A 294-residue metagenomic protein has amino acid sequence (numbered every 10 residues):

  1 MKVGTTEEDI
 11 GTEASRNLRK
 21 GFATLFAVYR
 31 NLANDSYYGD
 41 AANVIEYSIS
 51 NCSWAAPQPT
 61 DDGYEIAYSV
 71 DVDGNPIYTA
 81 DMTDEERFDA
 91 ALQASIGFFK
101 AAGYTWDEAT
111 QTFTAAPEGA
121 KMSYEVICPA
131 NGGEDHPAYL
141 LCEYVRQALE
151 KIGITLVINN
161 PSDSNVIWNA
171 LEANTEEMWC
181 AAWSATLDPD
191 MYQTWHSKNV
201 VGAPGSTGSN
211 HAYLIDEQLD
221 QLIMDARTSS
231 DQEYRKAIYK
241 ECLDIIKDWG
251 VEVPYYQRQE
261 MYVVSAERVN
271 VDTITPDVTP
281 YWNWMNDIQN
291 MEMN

Functional and structural regions predicted by a protein language model:
M1-T12, C52-A90, E108-K121, N169-N174 (+2 more regions): Short, solvent-exposed loop/beta-turn-alpha elements that line the ligand-binding surface or hinge of extracytoplasmic
G11-Q147, E241, Q289-E292: Append "and occasionally in soluble cytosolic enzymes with long acidic Gly/Pro-rich linkers
L25, D35, S50, P129 (+3 more regions): Active-site-proximal beta-strand/loop segments in catalytic clefts of secreted hydrolases
L25-G39, A102-G103, I152-L156, W183 (+3 more regions): A generic secondary-structure signal for well-formed alpha-helical elements
R30-L32, D40-A41, G132-P137, N165-W168 (+3 more regions): Flexible loop/turn segments at secondary-structure boundaries
V126, Q147-G202: Periplasmic binding protein-like
I223-R227, Q232-K247: Short amphipathic alpha-helical coiled-coil/interface segments
